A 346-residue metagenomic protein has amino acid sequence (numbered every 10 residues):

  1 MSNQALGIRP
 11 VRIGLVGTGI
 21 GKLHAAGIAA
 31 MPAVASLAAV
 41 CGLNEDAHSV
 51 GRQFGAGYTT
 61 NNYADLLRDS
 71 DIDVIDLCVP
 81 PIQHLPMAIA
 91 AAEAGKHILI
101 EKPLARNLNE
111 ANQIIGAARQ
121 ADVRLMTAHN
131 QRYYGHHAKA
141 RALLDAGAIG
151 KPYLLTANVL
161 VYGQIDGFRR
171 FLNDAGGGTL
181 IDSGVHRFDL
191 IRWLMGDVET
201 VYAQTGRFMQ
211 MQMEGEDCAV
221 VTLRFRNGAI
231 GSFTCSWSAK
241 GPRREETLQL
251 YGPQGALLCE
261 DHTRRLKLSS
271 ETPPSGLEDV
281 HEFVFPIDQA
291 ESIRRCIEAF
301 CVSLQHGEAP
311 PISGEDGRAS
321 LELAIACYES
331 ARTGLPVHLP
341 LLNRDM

Functional and structural regions predicted by a protein language model:
M1-F54: N-terminal Rossmann-like dinucleotide-binding module
M1-P10, V74-D76, N112, A299-M346: C-terminal helix-rich "cap/oligomerization" subdomain common to oxidoreductases
G7, D189-R264, R294-G307, R344-M346: Contiguous beta-strand/loop segments that form the cofactor/metal-binding neighborhood of enzyme cores
H24, F54-A117: Beta-loop-alpha module in the N-terminal Rossmann-like domain of NAD(P)-dependent dehydrogenases, especially those
T60, I100, R106, L125-T127 (+3 more regions): Hydrophobic residues in well-ordered beta-strands that form the structural core
R124, Q131-Q212, G334: Predominantly a Rossmann-like dinucleotide-binding segment in NAD(P)-dependent oxidoreductases
F285-E298, I312: Active-site loop of classical SDR/Rossmann-like NAD(P)-dependent oxidoreductases, centered on the catalytic Tyr-X3-Lys
